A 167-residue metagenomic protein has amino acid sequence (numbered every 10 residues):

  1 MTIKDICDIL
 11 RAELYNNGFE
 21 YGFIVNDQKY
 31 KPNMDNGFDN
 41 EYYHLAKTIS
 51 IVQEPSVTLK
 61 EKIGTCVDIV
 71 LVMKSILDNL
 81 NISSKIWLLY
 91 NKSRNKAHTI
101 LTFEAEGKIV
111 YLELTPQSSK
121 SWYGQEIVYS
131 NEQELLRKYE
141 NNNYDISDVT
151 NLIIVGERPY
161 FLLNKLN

Functional and structural regions predicted by a protein language model:
M1-N167: A structural boundary/capping signal
